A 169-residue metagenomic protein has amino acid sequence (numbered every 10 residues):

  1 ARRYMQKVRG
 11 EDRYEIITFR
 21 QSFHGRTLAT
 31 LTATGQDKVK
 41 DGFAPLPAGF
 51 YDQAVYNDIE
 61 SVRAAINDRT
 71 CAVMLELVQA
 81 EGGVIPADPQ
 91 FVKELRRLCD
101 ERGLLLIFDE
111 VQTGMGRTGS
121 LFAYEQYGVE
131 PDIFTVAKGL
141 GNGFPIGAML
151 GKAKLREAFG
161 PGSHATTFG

Functional and structural regions predicted by a protein language model:
A1-G169: Conserved N-terminal phosphate-binding loop of PLP-dependent enzymes in the Aspartate aminotransferase
